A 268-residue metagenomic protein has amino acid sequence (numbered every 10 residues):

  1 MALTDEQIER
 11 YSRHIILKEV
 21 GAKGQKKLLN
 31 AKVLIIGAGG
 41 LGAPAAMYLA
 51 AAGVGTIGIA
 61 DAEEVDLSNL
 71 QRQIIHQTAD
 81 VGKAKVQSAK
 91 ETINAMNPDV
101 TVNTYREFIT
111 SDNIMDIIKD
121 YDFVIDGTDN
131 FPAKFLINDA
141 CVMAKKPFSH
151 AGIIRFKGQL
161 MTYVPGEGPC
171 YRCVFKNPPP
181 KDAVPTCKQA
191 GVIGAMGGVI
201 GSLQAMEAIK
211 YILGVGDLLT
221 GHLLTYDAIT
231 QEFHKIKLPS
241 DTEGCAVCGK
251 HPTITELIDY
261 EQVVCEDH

Functional and structural regions predicted by a protein language model:
M1-H268: Adenine nucleotide-associated cytosolic modules
